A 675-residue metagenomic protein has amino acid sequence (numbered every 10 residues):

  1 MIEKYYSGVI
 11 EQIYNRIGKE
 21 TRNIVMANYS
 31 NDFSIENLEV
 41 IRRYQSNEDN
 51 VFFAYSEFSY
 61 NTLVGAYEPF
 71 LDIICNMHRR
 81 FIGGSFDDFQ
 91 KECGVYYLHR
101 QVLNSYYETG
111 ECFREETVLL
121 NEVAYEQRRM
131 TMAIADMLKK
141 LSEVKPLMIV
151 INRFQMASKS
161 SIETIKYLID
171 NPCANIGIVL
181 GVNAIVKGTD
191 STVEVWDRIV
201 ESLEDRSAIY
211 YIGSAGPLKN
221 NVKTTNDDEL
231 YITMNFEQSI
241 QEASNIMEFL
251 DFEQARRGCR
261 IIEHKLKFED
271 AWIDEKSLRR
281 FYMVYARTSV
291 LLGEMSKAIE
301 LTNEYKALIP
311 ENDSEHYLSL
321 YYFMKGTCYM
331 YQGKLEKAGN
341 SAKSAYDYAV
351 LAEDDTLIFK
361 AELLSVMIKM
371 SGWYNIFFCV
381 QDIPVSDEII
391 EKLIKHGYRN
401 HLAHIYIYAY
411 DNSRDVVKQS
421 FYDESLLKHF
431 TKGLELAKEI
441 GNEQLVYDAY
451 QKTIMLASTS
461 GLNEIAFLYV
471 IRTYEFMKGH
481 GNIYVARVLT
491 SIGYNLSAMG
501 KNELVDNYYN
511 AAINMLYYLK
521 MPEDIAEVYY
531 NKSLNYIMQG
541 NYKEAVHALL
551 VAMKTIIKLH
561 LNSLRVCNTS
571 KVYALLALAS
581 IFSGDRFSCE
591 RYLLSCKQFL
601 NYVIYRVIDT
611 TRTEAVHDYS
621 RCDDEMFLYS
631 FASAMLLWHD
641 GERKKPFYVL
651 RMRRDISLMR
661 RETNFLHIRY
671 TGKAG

Functional and structural regions predicted by a protein language model:
M1-N47: Walker A/P-loop-proximal flanking segment of P-loop NTPase domains
F33-S142: Conserved phosphate-binding/catalytic loops and adjacent sensor/switch elements of nucleotide-binding enzymes, spanning
L147-I151, M156-Y211: Sensor-1/coupling segment of RecA-like P-loop NTPase cores
I199, A208-D228, I232, L578 (+2 more regions): C-terminal non-catalytic interaction modules
L230, I273, D313, E353 (+8 more regions): Structural signature of alpha-solenoid helical repeat scaffolds
E237, K276-R280, H316, L320 (+10 more regions): Residue register of alpha-helical TPR repeats
A243-A255, R287-A298, Y329-A338, I368-I383 (+7 more regions): Short coil/turn connectors between adjacent alpha-helices in alpha-solenoid helical repeat scaffolds
R260-D270, N303-P310, K343-D354, D387-K395 (+6 more regions): Amphipathic alpha-helical segments of tetratricopeptide repeats
